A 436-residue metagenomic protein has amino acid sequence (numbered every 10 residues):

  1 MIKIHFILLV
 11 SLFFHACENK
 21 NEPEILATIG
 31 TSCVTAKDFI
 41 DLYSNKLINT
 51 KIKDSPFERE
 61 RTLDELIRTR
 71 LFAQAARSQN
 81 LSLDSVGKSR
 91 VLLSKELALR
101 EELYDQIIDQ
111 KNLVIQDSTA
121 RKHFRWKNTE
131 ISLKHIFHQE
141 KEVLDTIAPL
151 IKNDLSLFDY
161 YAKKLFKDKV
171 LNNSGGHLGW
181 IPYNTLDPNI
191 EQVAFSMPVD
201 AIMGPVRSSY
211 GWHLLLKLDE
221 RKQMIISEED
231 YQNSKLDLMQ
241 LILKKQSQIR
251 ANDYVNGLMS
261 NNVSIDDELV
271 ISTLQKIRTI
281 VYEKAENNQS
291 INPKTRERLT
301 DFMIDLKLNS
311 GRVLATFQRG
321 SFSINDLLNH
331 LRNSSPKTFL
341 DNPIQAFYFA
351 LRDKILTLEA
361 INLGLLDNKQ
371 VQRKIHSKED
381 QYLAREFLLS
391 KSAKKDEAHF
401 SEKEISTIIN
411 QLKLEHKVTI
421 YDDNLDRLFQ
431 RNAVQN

Functional and structural regions predicted by a protein language model:
I2-L9: Sec-dependent signal peptide recognition, specifically the positively charged N-region followed immediately by
F13-A16: C-terminal motif of bacterial Sec signal peptides marking the signal peptidase cleavage site
E18-E101, D105, E297-H399: N-terminal targeting/tethering segments
I25-L26, R61, N112-Q139, K164-F166 (+7 more regions): Proteostasis/folding factors centered on peptidyl-prolyl cis-trans isomerases
A36-Y43, R59-D64, A73, V91-E96 (+19 more regions): Extracytoplasmic/secreted envelope proteins and their assembly/folding machinery, especially bacterial periplasmic
I52-P56, S85, E142, T146-E191 (+5 more regions): Peptidyl-prolyl cis-trans isomerase
I242-V313: Preference for long, solvent-exposed alpha-helical segments and helix-linker "stalks"
